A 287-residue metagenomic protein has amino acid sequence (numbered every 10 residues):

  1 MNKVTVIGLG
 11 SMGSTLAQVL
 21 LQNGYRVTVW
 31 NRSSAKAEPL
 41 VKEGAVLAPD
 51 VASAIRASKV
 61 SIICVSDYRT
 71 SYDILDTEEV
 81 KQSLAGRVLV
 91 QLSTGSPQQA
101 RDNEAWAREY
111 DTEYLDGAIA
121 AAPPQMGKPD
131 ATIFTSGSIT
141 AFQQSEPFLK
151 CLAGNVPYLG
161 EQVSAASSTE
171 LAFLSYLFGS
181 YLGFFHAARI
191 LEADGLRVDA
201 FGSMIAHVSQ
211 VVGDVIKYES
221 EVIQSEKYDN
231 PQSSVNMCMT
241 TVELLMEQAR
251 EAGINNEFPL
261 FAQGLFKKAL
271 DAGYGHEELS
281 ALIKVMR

Functional and structural regions predicted by a protein language model:
M1-I63, S83, R87-V88: NAD(P)+-binding Rossmann beta1-loop-alpha1 motif at the extreme N-terminus of oxidoreductases
V51-E113: Rossmann-fold NAD(P) dinucleotide-binding segment
G95-L174: Rossmann-fold dinucleotide-binding core
A165-M286: Helical "substrate-binding/catalytic lid" subdomain of Rossmann-like NAD(P)-dependent dehydrogenases/reductases
